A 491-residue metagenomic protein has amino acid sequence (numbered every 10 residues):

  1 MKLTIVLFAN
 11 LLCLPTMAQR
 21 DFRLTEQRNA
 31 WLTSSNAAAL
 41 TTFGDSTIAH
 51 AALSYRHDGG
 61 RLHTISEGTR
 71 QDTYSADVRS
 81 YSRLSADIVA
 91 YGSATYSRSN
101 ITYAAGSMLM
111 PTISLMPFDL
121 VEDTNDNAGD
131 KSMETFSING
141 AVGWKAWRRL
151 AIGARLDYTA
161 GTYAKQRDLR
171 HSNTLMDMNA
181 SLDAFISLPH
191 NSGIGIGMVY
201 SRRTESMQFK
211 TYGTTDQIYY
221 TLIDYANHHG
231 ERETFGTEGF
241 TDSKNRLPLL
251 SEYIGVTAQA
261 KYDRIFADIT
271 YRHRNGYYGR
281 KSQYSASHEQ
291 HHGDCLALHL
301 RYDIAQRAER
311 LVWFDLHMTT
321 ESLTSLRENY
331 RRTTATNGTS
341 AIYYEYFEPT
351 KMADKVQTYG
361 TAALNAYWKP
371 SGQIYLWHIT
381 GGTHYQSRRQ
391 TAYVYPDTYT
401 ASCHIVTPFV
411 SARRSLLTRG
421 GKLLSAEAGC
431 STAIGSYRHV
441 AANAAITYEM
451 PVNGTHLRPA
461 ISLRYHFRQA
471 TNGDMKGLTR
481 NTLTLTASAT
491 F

Functional and structural regions predicted by a protein language model:
L14-A104: N-terminal, post-signal peptide beta-strand-biased segments of exported outer-membrane/organellar beta-barrel and other
T47-A51, V89-A94, L150-L156, G161 (+10 more regions): Transmembrane beta-strands of outer-membrane beta-barrel proteins
Y55-G59, Y96-N100, Y158-T162, Y200-T204 (+12 more regions): Transmembrane beta-strands of outer-membrane beta-barrel pores
R61-E67, Y103-L109, Y163-H171, M207-G213 (+5 more regions): Outer-membrane beta-barrel translocator domains and adjoining extracellular loop/strand segments of Gram-negative
R70-A76, S132-I138, S172-A180, P248-V256 (+7 more regions): Residues that define the transmembrane beta-barrel architecture of outer-membrane proteins
R83-D87, K145-R149, S187-N191, D263-I265 (+4 more regions): Outer-membrane beta-barrel channels and translocator barrels
I186, H190, T479-F491: Outer-membrane beta-barrel "beta-signal"
G230-Y367, G372-I374: Long, internal scaffold/assembly segments composed of regular secondary structure
